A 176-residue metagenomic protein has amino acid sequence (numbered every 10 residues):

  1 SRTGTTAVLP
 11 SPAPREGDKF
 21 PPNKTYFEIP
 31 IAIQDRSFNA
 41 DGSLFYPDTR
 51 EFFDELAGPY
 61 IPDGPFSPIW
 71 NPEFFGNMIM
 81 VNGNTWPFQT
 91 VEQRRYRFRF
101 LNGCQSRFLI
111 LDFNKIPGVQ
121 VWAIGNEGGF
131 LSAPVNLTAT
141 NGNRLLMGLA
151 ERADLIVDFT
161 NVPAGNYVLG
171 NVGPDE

Functional and structural regions predicted by a protein language model:
S1-K19: Hydrophobic or amphipathic alpha-helical targeting/insertion segments
Y26-E28, A164-G165: Loop/turn elements at helix/coil->beta-strand transitions in domains of secreted/extracellular proteins
I31: Glycine- and hydrophobic-rich flexible loops that cap the catalytic core of alpha/beta enzyme folds
Q34: Conserved catalytic/acceptor-binding region of the Class I
S37, T49-E176: Histidine- and aromatic-rich segments of cupredoxin/plastocyanin-like copper-binding domains
Y46: The two-metal-ion catalytic cores of nucleic-acid processing enzymes
